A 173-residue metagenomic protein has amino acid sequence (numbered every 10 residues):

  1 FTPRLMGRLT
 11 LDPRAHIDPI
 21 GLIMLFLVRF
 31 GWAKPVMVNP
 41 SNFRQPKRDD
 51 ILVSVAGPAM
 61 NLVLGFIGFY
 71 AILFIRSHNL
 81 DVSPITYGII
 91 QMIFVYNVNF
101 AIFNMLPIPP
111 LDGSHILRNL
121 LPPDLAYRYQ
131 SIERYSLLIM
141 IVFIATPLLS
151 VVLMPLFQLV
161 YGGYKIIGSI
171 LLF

Functional and structural regions predicted by a protein language model:
F1-F173: Hydrophobic transmembrane alpha-helices and their immediate loop junctions in multi-pass integral membrane proteins
